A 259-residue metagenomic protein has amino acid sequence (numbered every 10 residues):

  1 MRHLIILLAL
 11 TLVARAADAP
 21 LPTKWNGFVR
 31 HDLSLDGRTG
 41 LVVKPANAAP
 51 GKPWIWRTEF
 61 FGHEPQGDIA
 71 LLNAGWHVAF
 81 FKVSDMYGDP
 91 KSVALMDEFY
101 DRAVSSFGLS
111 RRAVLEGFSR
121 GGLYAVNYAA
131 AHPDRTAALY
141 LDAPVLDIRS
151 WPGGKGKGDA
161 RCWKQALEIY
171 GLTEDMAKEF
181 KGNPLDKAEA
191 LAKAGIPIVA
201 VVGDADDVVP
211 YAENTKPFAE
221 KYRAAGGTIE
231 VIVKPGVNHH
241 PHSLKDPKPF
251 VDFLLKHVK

Functional and structural regions predicted by a protein language model:
A17-P50: N-terminal cap/lid segment of alpha/beta-hydrolase-fold proteins
V43, V208, A212-K259: C-terminal catalytic histidine-bearing segment of alpha/beta-hydrolase fold enzymes
H63-A79: Short amphipathic alpha-helix adjacent to the substrate-entry channel of hydrolases
Y87-G108: Alpha/beta-hydrolase active-site loop
F107-S119: Alpha/beta-hydrolase fold nucleophile elbow
G117-N127: Glycine-rich nucleophile elbow surrounding the catalytic serine of serine-hydrolase chemistry
N127-M176: Hydrolase active-site cap/lid region
K157-K216, E220-R223: The feature captures the conserved acid-bearing segment of alpha/beta-hydrolase catalytic domains
